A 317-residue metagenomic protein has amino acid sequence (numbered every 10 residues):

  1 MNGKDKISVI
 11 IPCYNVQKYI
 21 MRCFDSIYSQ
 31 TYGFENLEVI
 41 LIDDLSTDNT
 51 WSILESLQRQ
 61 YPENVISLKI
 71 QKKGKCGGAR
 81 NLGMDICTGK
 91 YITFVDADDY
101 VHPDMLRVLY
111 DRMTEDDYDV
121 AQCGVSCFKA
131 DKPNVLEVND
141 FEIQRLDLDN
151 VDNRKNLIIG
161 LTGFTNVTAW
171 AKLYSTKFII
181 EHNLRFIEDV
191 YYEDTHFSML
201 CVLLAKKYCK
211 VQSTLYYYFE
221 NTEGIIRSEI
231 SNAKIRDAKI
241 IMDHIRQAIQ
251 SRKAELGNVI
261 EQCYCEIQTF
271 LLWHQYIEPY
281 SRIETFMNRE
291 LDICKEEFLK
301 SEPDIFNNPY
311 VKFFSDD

Functional and structural regions predicted by a protein language model:
M1-N2, Y118, I277-D317: Membrane-interface aromatic/basic loop that binds lipid-linked glycans or pyrophosphate carriers, typified by
D5-S8, E38, H196: Cell-envelope/extracellular polymer assembly enzymes that use nucleotide-activated donors
V16-Q30: Short, well-formed alpha-helical segments that are part of the catalytic scaffolds of diverse glycosyltransferases
S26, D43-I53, K72: A conserved acidic beta->alpha catalytic loop
E35-L45, I66-I70, A97: Short beta-strand/loop segment that forms part of the nucleotide-sugar
I70-C87: Glycine-rich, basic loop-to-helix element that forms the pyrophosphate-binding segment of sugar-nucleotide handling
I92: Short aromatic/hydrophobic "clamp" motif used to bind/position activated sugar donors
A97-C209, Y218-A233: Donor-binding/catalytic cores of nucleotide-activated saccharide and glycerol-phosphate transferases/polymerases
